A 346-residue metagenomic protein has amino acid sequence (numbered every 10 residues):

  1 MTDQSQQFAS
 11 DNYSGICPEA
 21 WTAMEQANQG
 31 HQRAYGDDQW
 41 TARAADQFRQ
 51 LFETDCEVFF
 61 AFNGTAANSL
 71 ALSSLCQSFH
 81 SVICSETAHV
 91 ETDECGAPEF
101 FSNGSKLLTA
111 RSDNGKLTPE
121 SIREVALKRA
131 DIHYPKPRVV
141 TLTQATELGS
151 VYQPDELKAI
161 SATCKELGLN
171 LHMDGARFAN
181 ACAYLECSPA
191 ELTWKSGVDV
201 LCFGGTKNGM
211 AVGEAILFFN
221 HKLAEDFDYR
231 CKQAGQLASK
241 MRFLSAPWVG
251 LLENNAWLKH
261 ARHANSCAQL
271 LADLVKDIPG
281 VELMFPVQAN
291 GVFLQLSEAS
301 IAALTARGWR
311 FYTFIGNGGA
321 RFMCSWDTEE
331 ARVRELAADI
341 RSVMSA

Functional and structural regions predicted by a protein language model:
T2-F285, A289-R307, T313-T328, L336-V343: Conserved PLP-enzyme active-site core in the AAT-like
